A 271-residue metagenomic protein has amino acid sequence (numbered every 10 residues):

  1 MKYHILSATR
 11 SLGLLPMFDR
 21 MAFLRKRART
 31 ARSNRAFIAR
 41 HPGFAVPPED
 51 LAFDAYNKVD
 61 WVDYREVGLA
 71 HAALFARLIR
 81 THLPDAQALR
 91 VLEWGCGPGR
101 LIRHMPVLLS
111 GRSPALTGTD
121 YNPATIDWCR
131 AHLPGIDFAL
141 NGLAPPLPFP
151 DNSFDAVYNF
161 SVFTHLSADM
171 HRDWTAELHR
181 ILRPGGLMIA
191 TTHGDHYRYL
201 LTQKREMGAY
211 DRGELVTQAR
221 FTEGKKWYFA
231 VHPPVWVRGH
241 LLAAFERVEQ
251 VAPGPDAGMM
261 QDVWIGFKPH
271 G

Functional and structural regions predicted by a protein language model:
Y3-L89, W94, P98-P146, A168 (+2 more regions): Class I (Rossmann-like) S-adenosyl-L-methionine-dependent methyltransferase catalytic domain, capturing the SAM-binding
P145-V157: A short acidic, Gly/Pro-enriched loop at the edge of an enzyme's catalytic core that lines a small-molecule cofactor
N159-V162: A short beta-strand submotif of the Rossmann-like class I SAM-dependent methyltransferase core that lines
R172-P184: A short glycine-rich, Lys/Arg-flanked "PGG" loop and its adjoining helix->strand segment in the class I
